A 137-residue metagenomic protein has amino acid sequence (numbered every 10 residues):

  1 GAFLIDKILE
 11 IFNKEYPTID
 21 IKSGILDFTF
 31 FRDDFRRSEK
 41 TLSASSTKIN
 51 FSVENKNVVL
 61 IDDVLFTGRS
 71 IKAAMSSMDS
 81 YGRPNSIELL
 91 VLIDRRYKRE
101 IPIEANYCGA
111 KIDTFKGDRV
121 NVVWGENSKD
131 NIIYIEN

Functional and structural regions predicted by a protein language model:
G1-L4: Glycine-rich phosphate-binding loops at beta-strand->alpha-helix junctions
D6-K7, L42: Active-site rim/adjacent substrate-binding subdomains
K7-E15, S77: Alpha-helical structural signal in soluble globular domains
E15-V58: Short, glycine/charge-rich flexible loops or terminal/linker lids adjacent to PRPP-binding catalytic cores
I25, L60, L89-V91: Structural beta-sheet core signal
T29, V64, R96: Anionic group-transfer/hydrolysis microenvironments
N57-S86: Internal catalytic or translocation cores that form aromatic/hydrophobic pockets or channels for amphipathic metabolites
S76-N137: PRPP-dependent phosphoribosyltransferase catalytic core
